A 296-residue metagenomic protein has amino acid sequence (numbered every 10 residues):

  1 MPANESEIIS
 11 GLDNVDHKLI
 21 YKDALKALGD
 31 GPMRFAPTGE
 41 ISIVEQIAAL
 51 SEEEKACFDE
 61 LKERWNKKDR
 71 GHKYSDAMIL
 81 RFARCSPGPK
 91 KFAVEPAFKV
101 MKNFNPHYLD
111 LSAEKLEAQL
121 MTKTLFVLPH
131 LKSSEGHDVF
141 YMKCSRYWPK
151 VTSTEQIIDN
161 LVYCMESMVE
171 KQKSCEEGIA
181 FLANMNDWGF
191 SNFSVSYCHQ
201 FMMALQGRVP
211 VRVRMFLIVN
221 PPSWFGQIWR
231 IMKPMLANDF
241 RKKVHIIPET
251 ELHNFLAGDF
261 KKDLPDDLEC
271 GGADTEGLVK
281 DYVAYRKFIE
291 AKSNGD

Functional and structural regions predicted by a protein language model:
M1-D296: Basic, amphipathic alpha-helical/coil surface patches used to engage anionic, phosphate-bearing ligands and membranes
